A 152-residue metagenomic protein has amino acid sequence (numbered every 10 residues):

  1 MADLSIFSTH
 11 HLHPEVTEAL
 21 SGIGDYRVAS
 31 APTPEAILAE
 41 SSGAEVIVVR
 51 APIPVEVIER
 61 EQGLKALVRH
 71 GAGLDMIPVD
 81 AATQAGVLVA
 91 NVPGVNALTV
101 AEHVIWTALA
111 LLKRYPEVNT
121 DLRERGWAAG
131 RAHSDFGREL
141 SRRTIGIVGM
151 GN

Functional and structural regions predicted by a protein language model:
M1-A90: An N-terminal-biased, well-structured beta-alpha scaffold segment characteristic of Rossmann-like dinucleotide-binding
V68, T144-G146: Residue in the alpha/beta-hydrolase core beta-strand immediately N-terminal to the catalytic nucleophile
A85, P93-T144: Phosphate-binding beta-alpha-beta segment of Rossmann-like dinucleotide-binding domains, i.e., the NAD(P)
M150-G151: Glycine-rich Rossmann-fold phosphate-binding loop(s) that bind the pyrophosphate of adenine dinucleotide cofactors
